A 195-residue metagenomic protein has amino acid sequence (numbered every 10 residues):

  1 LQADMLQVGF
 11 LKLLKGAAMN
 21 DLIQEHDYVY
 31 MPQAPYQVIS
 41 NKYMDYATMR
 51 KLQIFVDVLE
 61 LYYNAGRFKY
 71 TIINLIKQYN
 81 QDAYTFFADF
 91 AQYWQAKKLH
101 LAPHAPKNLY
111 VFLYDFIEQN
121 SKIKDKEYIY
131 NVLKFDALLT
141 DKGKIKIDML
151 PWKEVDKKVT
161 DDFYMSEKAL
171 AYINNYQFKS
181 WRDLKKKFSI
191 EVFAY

Functional and structural regions predicted by a protein language model:
L1-T85: A structural motif corresponding to the C-terminal lobe/cap of the Radical SAM core domain
D57-Y195: Radical SAM enzyme core and accessory elements
